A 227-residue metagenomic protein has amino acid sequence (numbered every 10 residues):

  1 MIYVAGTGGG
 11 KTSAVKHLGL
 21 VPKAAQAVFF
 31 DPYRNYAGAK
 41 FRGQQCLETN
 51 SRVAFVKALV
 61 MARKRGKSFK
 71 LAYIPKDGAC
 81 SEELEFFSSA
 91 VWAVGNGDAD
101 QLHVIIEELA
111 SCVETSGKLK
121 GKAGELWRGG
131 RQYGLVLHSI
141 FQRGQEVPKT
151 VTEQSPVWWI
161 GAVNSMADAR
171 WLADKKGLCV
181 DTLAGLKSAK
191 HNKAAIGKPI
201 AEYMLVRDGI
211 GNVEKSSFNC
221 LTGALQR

Functional and structural regions predicted by a protein language model:
M1-I2, A14, E83, A93-N96 (+1 more regions): Conserved P-loop NTPase motor module
M1-V4, V28, A72: Short hydrophobic/aromatic beta-strand immediately N-terminal to the Walker A/P-loop
Y3-G19, A79-V180: Conserved P-loop NTPase motor cores
G9-V53: Walker A/P-loop NTP-binding active-site region of P-loop NTPases, recognizing the glycine-rich GxxxxGKT/S
A24-A25, G43, K67-F69, S155-P156: Short, well-ordered alpha-helix to beta-strand connector turns
F30-D31, I106, F141, R207: Short beta-strand/turn micro-motifs composed of small residues that flank or help shape donor/cofactor-binding pockets
L59-E83: Conserved P-loop NTPase mechanochemical-coupling segment
R170-I210: P-loop/Walker A phosphate-binding loop and immediately adjacent motor/lid segment at beta-alpha junctions
